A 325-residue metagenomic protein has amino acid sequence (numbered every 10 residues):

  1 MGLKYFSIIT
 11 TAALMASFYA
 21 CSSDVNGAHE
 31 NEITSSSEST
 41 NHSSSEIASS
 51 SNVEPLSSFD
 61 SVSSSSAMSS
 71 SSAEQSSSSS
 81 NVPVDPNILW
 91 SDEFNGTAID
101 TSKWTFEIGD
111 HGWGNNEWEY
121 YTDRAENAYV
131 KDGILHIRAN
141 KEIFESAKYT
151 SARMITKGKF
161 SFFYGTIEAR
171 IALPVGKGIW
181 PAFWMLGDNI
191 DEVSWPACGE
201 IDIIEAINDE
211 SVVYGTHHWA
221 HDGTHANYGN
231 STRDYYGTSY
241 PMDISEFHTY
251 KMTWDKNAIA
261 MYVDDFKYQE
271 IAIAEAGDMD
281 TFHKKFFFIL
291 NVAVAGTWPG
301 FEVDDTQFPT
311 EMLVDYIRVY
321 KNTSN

Functional and structural regions predicted by a protein language model:
G2-D85: Bacterial Sec-dependent N-terminal signal peptides
S23, N81-N325: GH16 jelly-roll
